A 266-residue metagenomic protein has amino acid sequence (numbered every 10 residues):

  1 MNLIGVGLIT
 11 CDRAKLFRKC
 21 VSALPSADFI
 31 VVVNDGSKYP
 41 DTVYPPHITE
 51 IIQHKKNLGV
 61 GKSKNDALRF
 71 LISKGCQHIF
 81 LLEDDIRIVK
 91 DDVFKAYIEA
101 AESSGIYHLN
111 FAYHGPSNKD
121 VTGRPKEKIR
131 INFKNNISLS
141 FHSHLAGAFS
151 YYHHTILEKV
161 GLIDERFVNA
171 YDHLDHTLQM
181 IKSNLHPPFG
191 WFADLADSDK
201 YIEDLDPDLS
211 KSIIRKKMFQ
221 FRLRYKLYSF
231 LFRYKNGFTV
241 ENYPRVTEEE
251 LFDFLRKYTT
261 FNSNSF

Functional and structural regions predicted by a protein language model:
T10-S26: Short, well-formed alpha-helical segments that are part of the catalytic scaffolds of diverse glycosyltransferases
D28-K38, I52-H54: Short beta-strand/loop segment that forms part of the nucleotide-sugar
V33-Y44, I86-R87: A conserved acidic beta->alpha catalytic loop
K55-L71: Glycine-rich, basic loop-to-helix element that forms the pyrophosphate-binding segment of sugar-nucleotide handling
C76-R87: Short beta-strand-to-loop acidic/aromatic patch adjacent to the donor-nucleotide binding site
D92-R124: Conserved donor NDP-sugar-binding/catalytic core segment of glycosyltransferases
N132-Y152: A recurrent flexible, glycine/aromatic-enriched loop bordering the glycosyltransferase active site that acts as
R166-F266: C-terminal catalytic/acceptor-binding lobe
